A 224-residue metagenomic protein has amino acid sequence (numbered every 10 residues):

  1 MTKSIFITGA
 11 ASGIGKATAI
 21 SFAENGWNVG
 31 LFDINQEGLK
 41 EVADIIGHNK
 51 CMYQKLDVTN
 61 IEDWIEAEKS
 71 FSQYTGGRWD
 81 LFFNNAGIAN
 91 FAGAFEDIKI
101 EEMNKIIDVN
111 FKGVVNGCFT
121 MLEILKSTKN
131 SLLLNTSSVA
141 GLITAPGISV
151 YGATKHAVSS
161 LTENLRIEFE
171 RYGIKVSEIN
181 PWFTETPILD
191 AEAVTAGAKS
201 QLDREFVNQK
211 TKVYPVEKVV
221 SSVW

Functional and structural regions predicted by a protein language model:
A11-S12: Conserved glycine-rich cofactor-binding loop
N25-E41: Conserved glycine-rich Rossmann-like NAD(P)H-binding loop of the short-chain dehydrogenase/reductase
Q36-E37, K55-A67, I100: The beta1-alpha1 cofactor-binding region of Rossmann-like NAD(H)/NADP(H)-dependent oxidoreductases
G93-F95, K99-K105: Substrate-binding pocket helix/loop in short-chain dehydrogenase/reductase
C118, T154: Active-site helix of classical SDR
S138: Residue(s) in the substrate-gating loop at a strand-loop-helix junction that position the organic substrate next
R171-W224: SDR active-site lid
